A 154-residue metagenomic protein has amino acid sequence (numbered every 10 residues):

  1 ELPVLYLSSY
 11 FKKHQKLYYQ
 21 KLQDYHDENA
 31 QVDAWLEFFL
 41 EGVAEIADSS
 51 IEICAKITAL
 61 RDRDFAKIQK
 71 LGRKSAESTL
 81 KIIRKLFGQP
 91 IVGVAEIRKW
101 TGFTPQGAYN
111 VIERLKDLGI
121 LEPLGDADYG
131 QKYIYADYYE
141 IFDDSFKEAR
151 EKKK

Functional and structural regions predicted by a protein language model:
E1-K56: Phosphate/pyrophosphate-binding active-site loops
S50-I51, A95, D144-F146: Short conserved micro-motifs at the rims of enzyme active sites and ligand-binding pockets
E52-I83: Short alpha-helical segments that sit at the start of domains
S75-A76, P123-E148: Short, cationic-aromatic polyanion-contact patches
I83, G88-T101: Short acidic, hydrophobic short linear motifs in intrinsically disordered regions
F103-K116: Short amphipathic alpha-helical interaction segments
G119: Glycine-centered, phosphate/nucleic-acid-interacting loop/turn motifs that mediate DNA/RNA or nucleotide
E148-K154: C-terminal secondary-structure termini that scaffold catalytic or DNA-interacting sites
